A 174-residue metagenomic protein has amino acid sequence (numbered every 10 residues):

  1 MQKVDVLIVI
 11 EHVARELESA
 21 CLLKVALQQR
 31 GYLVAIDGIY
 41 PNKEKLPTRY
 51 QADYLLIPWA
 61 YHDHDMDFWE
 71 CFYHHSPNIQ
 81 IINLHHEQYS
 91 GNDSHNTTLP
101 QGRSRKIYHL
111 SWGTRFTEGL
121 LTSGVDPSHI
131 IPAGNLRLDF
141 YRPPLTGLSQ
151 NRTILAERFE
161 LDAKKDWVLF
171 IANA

Functional and structural regions predicted by a protein language model:
M1-Q2, K164: Short, surface-exposed loop and linker segments with low hydrophobicity and enrichment for Pro/Ser/Thr
K3-S149, E157, F170-N173: Active-site and donor-binding regions of nucleotide-sugar-utilizing enzymes
D162-A174: Conserved donor-binding/catalytic core segment of Leloir-type glycosyltransferases
